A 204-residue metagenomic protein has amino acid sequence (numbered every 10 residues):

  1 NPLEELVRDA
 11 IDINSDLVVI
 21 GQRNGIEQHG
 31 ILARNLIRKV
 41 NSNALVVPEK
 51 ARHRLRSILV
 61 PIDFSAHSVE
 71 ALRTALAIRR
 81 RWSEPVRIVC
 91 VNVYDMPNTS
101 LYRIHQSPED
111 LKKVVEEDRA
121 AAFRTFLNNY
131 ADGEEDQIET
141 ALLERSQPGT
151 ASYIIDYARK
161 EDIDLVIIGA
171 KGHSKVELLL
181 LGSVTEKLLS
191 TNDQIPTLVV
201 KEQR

Functional and structural regions predicted by a protein language model:
N1-E5, L143-Y153: Charged docking surfaces used in two-component/phosphorelay signaling
E4-R54, A158-R204: Gly/Ser-rich helix-loop-strand patches that form or flank binding pockets for ribonucleotide-derived cofactors
L45, V89-V91, E139-E144, E161 (+1 more regions): General small-molecule cofactor/ligand-binding pocket signal
S57-E116, N129-D136, N192, R204: Small/aliphatic-rich secondary-structure junction motif
A71, R119-F123, V184: Hydrophobic alpha-helical membrane-association signature
A120, Q147-P148, L178-L181: A conditional alpha-helix N-cap/helix-loop micro-motif detector
R124-N128, G149-R159: A short, acidic, amphipathic alpha-helical segment used as a generic capping/interface helix at domain edges
Y130-D132, D136-E139, I155, V176: Flexible loop/N-cap segments at domain edges
